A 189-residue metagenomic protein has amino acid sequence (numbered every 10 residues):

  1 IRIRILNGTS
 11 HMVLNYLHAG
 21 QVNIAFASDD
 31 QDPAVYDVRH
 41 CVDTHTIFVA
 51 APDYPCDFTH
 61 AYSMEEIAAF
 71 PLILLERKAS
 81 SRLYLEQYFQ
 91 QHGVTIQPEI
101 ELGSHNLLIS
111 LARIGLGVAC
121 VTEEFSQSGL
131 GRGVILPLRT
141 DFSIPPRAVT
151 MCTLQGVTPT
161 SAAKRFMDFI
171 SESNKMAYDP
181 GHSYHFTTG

Functional and structural regions predicted by a protein language model:
I1-A34, L102, F186: Central regulatory/effector-binding core of bacterial HTH transcription factors
I1-I5, Q90-E99: A local structural motif
L17-H18, I67, S110-L116, M151: Hydrophobic residues within well-ordered alpha-helices
D29-V35, Q91, N106-I135: A ligand-binding cleft/hinge motif common to bilobed small-molecule-binding domains
V35-L72: Flexible hinge/capping segments at coil-to-helix
D37-I47, R132-P146: Short beta-strand->loop
K78-Q90, V94, D168-G189: Ligand-binding clefts/hinges and TM-proximal coupling segments of bilobed small-molecule sensing domains
L136-P180, F186: A late-sequence structural motif
